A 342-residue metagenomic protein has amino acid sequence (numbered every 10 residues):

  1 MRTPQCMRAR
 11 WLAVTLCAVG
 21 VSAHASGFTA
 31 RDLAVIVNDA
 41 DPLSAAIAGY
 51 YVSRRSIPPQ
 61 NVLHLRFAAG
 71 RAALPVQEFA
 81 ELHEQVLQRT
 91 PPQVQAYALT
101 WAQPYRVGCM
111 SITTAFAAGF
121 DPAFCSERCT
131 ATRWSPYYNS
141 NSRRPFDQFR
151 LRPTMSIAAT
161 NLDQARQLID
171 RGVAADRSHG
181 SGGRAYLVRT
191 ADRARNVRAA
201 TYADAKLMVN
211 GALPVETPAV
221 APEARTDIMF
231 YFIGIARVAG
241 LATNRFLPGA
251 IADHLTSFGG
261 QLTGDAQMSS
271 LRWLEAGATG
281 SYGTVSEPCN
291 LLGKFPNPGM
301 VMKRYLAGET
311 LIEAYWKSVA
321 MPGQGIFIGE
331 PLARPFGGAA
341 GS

Functional and structural regions predicted by a protein language model:
M1-L12: Bacterial N-terminal signal peptides that target proteins for export
R10-G20: Bacterial N-terminal signal peptides
S26-S342: Cysteine-dependent hydrolase recognition
